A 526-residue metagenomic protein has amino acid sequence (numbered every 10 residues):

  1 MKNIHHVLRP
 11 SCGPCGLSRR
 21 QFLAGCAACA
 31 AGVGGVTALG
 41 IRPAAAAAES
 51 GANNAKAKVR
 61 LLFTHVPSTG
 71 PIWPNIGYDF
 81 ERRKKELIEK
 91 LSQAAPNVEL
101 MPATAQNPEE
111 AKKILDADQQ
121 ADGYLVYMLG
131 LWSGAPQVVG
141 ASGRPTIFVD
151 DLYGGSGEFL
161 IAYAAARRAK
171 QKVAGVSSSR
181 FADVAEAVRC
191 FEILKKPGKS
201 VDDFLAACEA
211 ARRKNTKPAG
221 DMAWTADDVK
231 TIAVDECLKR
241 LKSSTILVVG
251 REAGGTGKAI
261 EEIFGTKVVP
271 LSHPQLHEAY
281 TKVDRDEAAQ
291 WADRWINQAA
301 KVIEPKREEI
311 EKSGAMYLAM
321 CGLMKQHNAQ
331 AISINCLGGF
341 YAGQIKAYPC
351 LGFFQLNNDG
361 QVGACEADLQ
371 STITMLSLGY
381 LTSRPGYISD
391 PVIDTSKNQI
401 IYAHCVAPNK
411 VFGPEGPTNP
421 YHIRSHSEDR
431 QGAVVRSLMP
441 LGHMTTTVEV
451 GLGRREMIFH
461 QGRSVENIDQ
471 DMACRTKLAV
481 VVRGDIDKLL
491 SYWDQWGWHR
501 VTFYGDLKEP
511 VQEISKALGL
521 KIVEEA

Functional and structural regions predicted by a protein language model:
M1-L17: N-terminal secretory signal peptides
G16, T37-H65, I72-P74: C-terminal segment of N-terminal export signals and the immediately downstream linker at the start of the mature
L17-I41: N-terminal export leaders
A57-L61, A95-P102, D150, G157-R285: Cap/lid and interdomain-hinge subdomains that line or gate substrate/regulatory clefts in soluble alpha/beta enzymes
P67-K84, G255: Glycine- and acidic-residue-enriched helix-capping/strand-helix junction motifs
I76-G77, S92-I161: Trp/Phe/Arg-rich N-terminal binding region typifying the photolyase-homology
G360-E466: C-terminal catalytic subdomain
Q431-A526: Extended hydrophobic packing segments that form well-structured cores
